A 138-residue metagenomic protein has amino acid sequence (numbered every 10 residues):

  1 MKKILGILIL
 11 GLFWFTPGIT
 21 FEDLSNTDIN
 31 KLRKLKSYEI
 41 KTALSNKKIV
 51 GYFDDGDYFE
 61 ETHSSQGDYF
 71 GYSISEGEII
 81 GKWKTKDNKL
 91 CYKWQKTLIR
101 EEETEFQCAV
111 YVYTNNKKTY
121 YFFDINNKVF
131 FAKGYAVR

Functional and structural regions predicted by a protein language model:
I4-W14: Sec-dependent N-terminal signal peptides
G18-K82, K86-R138: Lipid interaction determinants
